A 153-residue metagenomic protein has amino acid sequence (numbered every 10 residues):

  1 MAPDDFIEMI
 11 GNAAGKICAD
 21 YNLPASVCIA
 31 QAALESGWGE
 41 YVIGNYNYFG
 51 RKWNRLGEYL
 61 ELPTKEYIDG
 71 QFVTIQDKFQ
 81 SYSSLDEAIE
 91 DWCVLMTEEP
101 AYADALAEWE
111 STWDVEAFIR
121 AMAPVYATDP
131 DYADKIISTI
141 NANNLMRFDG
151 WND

Functional and structural regions predicted by a protein language model:
M1-D153: Catalytic cores of secreted/periplasmic lytic hydrolases that degrade extracellular macromolecules
